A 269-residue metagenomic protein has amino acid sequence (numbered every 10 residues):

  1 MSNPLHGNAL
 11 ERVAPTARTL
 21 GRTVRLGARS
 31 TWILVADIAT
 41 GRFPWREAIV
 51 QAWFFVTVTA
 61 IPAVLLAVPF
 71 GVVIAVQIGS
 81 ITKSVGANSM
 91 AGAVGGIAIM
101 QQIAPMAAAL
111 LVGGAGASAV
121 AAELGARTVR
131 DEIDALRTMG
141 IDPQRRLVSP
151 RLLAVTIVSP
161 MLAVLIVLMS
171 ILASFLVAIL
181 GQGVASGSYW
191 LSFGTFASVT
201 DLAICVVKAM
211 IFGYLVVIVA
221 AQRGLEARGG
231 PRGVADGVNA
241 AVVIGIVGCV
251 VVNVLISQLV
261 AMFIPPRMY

Functional and structural regions predicted by a protein language model:
S2-A48, R223-R228: Short, membrane-interfacial amphipathic segments enriched in basic
Q51-A107: Active-site cofactor/substrate anionic-group-binding motifs, chiefly glycine- and Lys/Arg-rich phosphate-binding loops
V56, A60, V64, I103 (+5 more regions): Selective transmembrane-helix segments that form parts of the transport pathway or gating/packing helices in multipass
Q77-M100, L168-M210, V219-A240, V260-Y269: Membrane-interfacial helix-loop-helix connectors in multipass membrane proteins
A91-D134, L162, V219: Hydrophobic alpha-helical transmembrane segments of multi-pass membrane transport proteins
A126-S149, G230-V234: Short cytoplasmic-facing helical segments at TM-TM junctions of multi-pass membrane proteins
R145-L153, G245-I264: Hydrophobic alpha-helical transmembrane segments of integral membrane proteins
P160-V164, L168, S198-Y214, V242-V251 (+1 more regions): Hydrophobic transmembrane alpha-helical segments of multi-pass transport and channel proteins
